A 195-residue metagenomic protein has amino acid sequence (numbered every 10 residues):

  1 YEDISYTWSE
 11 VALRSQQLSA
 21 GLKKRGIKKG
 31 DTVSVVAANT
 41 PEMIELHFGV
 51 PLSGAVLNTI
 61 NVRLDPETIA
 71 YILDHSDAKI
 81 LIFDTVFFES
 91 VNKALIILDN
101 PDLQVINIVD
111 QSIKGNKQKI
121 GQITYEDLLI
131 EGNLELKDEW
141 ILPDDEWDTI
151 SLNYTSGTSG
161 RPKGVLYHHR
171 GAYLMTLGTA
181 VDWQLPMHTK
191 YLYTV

Functional and structural regions predicted by a protein language model:
Y1-T40, I44-F48, D65-A70, E126-D127: Conserved AMP-binding/adenylate-forming core of the ANL superfamily
T7-S9, I150-M175: Conserved AMP-binding A3 loop
A12-Q17, N133, V165-P186, Y191-T194: Conserved structural elements of the adenylate-forming
Q16-A20, A38, D77, V86 (+2 more regions): Solvent-exposed alpha-helix faces
K24-R25, F48, L52-I130: Structural core segment of the AMP-binding/adenylate-forming
V33, V50, L81, T149 (+2 more regions): Conserved S/T- and glycine-rich ATP-binding loop of Class I adenylate-forming
A37-T40, N61, L185, V195: Conserved AMP-binding
N107, G121-I123, E131-Y154, R161 (+1 more regions): Conserved pre-ATP/AMP-binding loop-to-beta segment of ANL
